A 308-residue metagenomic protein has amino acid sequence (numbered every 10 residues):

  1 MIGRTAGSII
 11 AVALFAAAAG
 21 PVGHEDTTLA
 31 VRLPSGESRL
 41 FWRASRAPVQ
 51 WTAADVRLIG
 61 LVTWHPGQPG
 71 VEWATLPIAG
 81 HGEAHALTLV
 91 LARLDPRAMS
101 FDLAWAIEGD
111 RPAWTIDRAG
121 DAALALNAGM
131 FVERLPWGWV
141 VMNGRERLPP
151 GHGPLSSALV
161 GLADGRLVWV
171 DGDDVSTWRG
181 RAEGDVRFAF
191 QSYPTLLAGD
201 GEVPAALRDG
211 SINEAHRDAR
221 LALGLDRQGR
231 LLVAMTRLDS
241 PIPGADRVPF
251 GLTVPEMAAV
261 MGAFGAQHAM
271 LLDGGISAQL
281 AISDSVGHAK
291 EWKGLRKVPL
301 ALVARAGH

Functional and structural regions predicted by a protein language model:
G3, I10-T27: Bacterial Sec-dependent signal peptides at the C-terminal "C-region" and cleavage site
A19-A158, R166-W169: Zymogen propeptides
L87-L89, A119-D121, Q191, D218-R220 (+1 more regions): Extracytoplasmic
L89-R93, T195, A222, A301: Conserved hydrophobic/aromatic beta-strand scaffold that supports enzyme active sites
W105-R111, D174-T177, M235-P241: Short, solvent-exposed aromatic-acidic interface loops
R111-T115, W178-E183, I242-G251: A short, polar/proline- and glycine-enriched secondary-structure boundary/capping micro-motif
N127-A215: Active-site-adjacent helix-turn-beta-strand microarchitecture at beta-sheet edges that either contains or buttresses
L135-P154, G161, R208-L272, I276-H308: Conserved, well-ordered active-site substructure
